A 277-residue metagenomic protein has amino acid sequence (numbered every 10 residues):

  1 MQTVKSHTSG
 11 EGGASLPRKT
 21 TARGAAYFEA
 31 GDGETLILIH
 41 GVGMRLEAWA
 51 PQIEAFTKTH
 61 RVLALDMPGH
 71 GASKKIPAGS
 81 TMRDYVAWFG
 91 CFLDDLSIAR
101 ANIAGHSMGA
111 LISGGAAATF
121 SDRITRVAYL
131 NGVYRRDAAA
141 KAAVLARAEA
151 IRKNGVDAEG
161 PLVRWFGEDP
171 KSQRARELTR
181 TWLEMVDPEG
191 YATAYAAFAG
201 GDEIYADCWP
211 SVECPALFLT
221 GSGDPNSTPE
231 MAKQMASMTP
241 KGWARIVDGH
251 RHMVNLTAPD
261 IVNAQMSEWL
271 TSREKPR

Functional and structural regions predicted by a protein language model:
M1-L36, T57-R61, D94, I98-A99 (+4 more regions): Alpha/beta-hydrolase fold catalytic core
R23-K75: Conserved HGGG/HGGXW glycine-rich cap/lid loop of the alpha/beta-hydrolase fold
D84-A101: Conserved acidic catalytic loop of the alpha/beta-hydrolase fold
G114-T119, R123-N154: Flexible "cap/lid" loop of the alpha/beta hydrolase fold
A138-A142, K153-P210: Conserved alpha/beta-hydrolase catalytic His-Asp/Glu region
V212, F218-T220: Short beta-strand/loop motif that positions the catalytic acidic residue of the alpha/beta-hydrolase fold
S222-S227: Acidic catalytic loop of the alpha/beta-hydrolase fold
H250-N263: Catalytic histidine-centered segment of alpha/beta-hydrolase-like enzymes
